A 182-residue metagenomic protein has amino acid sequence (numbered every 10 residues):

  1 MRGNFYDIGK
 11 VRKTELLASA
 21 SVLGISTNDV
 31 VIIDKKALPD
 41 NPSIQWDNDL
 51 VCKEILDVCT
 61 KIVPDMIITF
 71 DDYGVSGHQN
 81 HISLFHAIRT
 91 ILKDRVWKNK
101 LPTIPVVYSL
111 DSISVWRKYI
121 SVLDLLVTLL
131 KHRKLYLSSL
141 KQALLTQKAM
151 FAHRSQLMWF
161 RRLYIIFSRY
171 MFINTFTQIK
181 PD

Functional and structural regions predicted by a protein language model:
M1-T103, Y164: Active-site beta-strand->loop->alpha-helix modules in alpha/beta enzyme cores, enriched in Gly/His/Asp(Glu)
D94-D182: The feature marks non-catalytic terminal segments
